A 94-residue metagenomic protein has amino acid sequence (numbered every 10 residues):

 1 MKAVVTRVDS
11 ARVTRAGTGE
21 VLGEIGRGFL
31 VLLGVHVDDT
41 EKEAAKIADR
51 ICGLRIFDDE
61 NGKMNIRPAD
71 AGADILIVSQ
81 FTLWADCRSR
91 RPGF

Functional and structural regions predicted by a protein language model:
M1-P92: N-terminal, polar/charged subdomain of small-to-medium soluble alpha/beta proteins
